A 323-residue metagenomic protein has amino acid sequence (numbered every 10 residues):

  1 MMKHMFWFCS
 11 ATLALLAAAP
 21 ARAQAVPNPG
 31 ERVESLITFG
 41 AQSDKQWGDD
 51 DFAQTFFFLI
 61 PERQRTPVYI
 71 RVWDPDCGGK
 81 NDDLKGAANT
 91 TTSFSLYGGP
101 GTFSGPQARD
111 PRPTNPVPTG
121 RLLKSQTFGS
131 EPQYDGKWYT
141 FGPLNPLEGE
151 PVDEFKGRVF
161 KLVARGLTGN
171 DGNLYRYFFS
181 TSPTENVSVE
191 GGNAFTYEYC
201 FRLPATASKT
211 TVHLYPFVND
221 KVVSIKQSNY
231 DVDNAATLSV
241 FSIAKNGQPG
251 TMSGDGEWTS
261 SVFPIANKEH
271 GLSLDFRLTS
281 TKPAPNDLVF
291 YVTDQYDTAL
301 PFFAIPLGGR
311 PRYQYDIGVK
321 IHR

Functional and structural regions predicted by a protein language model:
M1-C9: Bacterial N-terminal signal peptides that target proteins for export
F8-A17: Bacterial N-terminal signal peptides
A19-A23: Sec/Tat signal peptide C-region and signal peptidase I cleavage site
Q24-E31, F56, L84-F103, Y134-M252 (+1 more regions): C-terminal edge strands of extracellular/lumenal beta-sandwich accessory domains
Q24-G48: N-terminal leader/pro-regions and domain N-caps
Q42-A53, C200-T206: Extracellular beta-rich ligand/substrate-recognition surface
D44-Q46, D110-E154, W258-G271: Extended, solvent-exposed segments with strong compositional bias
D51, E62-Y69, V218-V223: Extended extracellular/luminal ectodomain segments enriched in beta-structured repeat modules
